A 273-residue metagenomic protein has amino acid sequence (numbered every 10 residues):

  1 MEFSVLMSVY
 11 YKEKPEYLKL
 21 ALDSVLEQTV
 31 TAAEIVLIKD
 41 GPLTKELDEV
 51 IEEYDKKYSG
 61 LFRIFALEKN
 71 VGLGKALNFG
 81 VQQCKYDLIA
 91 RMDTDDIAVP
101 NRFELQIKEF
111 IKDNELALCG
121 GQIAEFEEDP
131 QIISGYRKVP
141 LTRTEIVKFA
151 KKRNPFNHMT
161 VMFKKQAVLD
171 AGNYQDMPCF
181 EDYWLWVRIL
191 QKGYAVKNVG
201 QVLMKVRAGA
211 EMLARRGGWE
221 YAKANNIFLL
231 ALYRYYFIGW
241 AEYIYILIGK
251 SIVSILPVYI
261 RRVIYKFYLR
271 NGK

Functional and structural regions predicted by a protein language model:
M1-L26: N-proximal low-complexity "stem/linker" segments adjacent to membrane-targeting elements
L22, L26-A66: Acidic donor-binding segment of Leloir-type glycosyltransferases
L67-C84, L105: Glycine-rich, basic loop-to-helix element that forms the pyrophosphate-binding segment of sugar-nucleotide handling
I89: Short aromatic/hydrophobic "clamp" motif used to bind/position activated sugar donors
N101-S134: Conserved donor NDP-sugar-binding/catalytic core segment of glycosyltransferases
Q122, V196-L203: Catalytic beta-strand/loop signature of glycosyltransferases that borders the donor
P178-V187: Acidic donor-binding loop at a coil-to-helix junction in glycosyltransferase catalytic cores that engages
V206-G209, A214-G239: Catalytic core of nucleotide-sugar-dependent glycosyltransferases
